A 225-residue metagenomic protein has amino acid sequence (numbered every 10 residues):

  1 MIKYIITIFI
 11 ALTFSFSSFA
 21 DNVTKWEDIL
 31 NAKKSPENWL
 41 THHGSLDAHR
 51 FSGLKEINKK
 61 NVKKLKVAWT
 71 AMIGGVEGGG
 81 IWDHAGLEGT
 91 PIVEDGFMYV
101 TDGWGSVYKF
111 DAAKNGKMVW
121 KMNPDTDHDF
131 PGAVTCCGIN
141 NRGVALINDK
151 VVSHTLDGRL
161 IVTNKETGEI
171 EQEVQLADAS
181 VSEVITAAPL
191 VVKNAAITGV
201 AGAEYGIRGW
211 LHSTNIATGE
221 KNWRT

Functional and structural regions predicted by a protein language model:
M1-Y4: Positively charged n-region of N-terminal signal peptides that target proteins for export
I6-S15: Bacterial N-terminal signal peptides
F16-A20: Sec/Tat signal peptide C-region and signal peptidase I cleavage site
N22-W82, K117-A133, E169-D178, E220-T225: Aromatic (tryptophan-biased) beta-strands that constitute blades/sheets of beta-rich domains
W39-H43, H84-S106, A133-L160, V184-R208: Repeat-blade elements of multi-bladed beta-propeller folds
K55, Y108-F110, I161, H212-T214: Conserved hydrophobic/aromatic positions in well-ordered beta-strands
D111-N115, D125, N164-T167, I216-T218: Short loop/turn segments that connect beta-strands within beta-propeller blades
K150, R159-T167, E171, S213 (+1 more regions): Mature extracytoplasmic enzyme cores
